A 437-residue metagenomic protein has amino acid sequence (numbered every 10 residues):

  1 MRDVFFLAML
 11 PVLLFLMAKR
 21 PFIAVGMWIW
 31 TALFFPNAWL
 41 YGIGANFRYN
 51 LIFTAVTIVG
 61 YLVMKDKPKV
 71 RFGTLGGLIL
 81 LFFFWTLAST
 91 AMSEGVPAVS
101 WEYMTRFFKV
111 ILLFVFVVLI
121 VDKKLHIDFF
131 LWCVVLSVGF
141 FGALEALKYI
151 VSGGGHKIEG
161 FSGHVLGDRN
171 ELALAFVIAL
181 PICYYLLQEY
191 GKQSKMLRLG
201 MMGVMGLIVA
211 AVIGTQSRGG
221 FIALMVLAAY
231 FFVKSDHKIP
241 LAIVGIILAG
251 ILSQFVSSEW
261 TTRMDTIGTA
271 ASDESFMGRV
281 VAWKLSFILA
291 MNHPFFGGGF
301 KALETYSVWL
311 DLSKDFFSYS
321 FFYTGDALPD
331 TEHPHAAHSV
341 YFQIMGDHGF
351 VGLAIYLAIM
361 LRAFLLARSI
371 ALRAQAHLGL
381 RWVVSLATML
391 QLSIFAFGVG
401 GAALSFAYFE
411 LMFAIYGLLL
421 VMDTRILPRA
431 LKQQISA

Functional and structural regions predicted by a protein language model:
M1-A88, P97-A98, D122-W132, L186-L199 (+4 more regions): Transmembrane signal-anchor hairpin modules in multi-pass inner-membrane enzymes, especially those that act on
M1-D3, G44-I52, E102-R106, V165-I178 (+4 more regions): Membrane-interface micro-motifs in multi-pass membrane enzymes
A8-M17, L80-A91, F108-L113, H126-I158 (+7 more regions): Alpha-helical transmembrane segments of multi-pass inner-membrane proteins
W30-G42, S339, Q343-H348, R381-D423: Membrane helix-loop boundary segments at the extracytoplasmic
L40-G44, M92-W101, I213-G214, A402-F406: Membrane-interface helix caps and helix-loop-helix hairpins in membrane proteins
V56-G60, P240, I359-A363, L392-A437: Transmembrane alpha-helices of multi-pass inner-membrane enzymes
L147-S152, V209-T215, F231-E274, K284-N292 (+2 more regions): A membrane-periplasm/extracellular boundary helix in multi-pass inner-membrane enzymes that assemble envelope glycans
I158, G163, G268-K284, F296-H348 (+2 more regions): Long extracytoplasmic/lumenal interhelical loops at the membrane interface of multi-pass membrane proteins
